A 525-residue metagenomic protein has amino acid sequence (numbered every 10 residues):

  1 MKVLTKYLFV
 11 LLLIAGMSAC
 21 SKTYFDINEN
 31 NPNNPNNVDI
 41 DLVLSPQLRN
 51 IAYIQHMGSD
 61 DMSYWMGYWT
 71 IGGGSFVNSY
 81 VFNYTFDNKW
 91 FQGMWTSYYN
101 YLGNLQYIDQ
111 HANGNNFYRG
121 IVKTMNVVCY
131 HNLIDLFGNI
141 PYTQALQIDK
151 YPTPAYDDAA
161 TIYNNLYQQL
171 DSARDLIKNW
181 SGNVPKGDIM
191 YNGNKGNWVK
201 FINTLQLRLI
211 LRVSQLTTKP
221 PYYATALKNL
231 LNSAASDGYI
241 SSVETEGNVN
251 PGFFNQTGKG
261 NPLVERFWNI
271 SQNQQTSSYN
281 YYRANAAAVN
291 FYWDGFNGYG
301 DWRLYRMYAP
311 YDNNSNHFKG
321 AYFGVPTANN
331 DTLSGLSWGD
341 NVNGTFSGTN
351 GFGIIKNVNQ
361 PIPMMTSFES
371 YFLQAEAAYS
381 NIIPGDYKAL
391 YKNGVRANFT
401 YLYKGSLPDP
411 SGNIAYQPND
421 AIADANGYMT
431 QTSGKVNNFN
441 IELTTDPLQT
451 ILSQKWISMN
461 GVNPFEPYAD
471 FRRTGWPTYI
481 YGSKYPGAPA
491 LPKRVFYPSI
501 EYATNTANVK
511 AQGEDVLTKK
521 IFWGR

Functional and structural regions predicted by a protein language model:
M1-E29: Bacterial Sec-dependent N-terminal signal peptides
K2-T5, A375, I451: Gram-positive Sec-dependent secretion signals
C20-I27, G73-V81, F137-Q144, G412-T430: Short, compositionally biased low-complexity segments
C20-Y68, K89, T96, Y107 (+3 more regions): Membrane-proximal, proline-rich intrinsically disordered regions
N37-D41, G72-S406, T444-D446, Q454: Structured, solvent-exposed acidic/aromatic patches
N398-R525: C-terminal functional modules
